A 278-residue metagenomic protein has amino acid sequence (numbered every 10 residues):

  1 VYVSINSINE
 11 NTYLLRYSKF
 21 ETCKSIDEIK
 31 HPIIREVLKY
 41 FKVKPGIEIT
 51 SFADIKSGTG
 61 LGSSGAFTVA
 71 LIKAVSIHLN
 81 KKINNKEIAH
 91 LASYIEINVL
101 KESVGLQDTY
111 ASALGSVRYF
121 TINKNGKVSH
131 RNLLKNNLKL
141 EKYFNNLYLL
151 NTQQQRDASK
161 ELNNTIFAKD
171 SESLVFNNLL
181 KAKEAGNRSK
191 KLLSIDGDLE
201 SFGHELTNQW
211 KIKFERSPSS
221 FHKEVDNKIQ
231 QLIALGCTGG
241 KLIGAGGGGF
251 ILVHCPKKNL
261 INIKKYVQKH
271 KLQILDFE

Functional and structural regions predicted by a protein language model:
Y2-V43, F52, V75-K81, H90-S103 (+2 more regions): C-terminal nucleotide
I49-G58: N-terminal pre-triad scaffold of radical SAM enzymes
G58-F67, V104-R118, G246-G248: FAD-binding core of FAD-dependent oxidoreductases, characterized by glycine-rich FAD pyrophosphate-binding loops
L61-K81, N85, A113: DPxDG-like acidic metal-binding loop motif
